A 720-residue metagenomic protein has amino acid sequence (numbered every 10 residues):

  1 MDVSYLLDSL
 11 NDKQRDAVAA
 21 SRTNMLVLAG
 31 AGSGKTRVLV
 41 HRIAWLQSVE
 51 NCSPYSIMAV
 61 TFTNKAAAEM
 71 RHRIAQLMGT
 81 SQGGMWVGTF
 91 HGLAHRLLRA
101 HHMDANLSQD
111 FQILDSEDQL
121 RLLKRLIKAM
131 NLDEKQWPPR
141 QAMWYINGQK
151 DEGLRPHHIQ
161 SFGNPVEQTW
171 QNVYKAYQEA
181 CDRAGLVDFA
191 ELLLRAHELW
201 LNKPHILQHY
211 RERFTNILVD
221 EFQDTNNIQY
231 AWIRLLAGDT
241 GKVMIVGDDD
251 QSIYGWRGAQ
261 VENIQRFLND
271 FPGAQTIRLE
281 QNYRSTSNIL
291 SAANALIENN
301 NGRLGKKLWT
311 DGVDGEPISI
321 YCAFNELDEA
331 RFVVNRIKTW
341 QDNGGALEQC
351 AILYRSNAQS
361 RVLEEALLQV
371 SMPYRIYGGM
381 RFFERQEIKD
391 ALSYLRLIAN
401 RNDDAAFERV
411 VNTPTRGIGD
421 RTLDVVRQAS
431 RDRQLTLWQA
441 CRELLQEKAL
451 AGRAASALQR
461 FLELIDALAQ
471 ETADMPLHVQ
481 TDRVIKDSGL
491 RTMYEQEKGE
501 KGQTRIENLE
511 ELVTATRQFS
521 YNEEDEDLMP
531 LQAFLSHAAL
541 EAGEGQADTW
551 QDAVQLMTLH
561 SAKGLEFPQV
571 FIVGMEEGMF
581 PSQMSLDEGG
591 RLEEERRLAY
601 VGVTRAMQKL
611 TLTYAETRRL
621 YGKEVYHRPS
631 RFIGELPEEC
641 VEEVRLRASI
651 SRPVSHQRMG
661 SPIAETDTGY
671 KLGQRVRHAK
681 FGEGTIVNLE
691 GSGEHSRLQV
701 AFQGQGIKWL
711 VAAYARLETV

Functional and structural regions predicted by a protein language model:
M1, T240, A562-M579, M584-S585 (+2 more regions): Structural signature of nuclease core domains in nucleic-acid processing machines
V3, D8-A19, T23-L28, V38-L39 (+7 more regions): Conserved helicase NTPase motor core
T23, C52-S56, S81-G84, D239-K242 (+9 more regions): Short glycine-/polar-rich loops that comprise or flank the Walker A/P-loop and associated switch/sensor motifs
A31-L39, I43, H102, P272-Q275 (+5 more regions): Helicase P-loop NTPase motor core
R37-C52, R73, R234: Walker A/P-loop NTP-binding motif
S56-Y145, K150, H157-F162, Y321 (+1 more regions): Conserved P-loop NTPase-based nucleic-acid remodeling module centered on helicase motor cores
L93-H101, D250-G255, R284-S285, I376-A399 (+1 more regions): Short alpha-helix plus adjacent loop in nuclease-associated cores
I159, G163, A346, S360-M372 (+3 more regions): Conserved helicase C-terminal RecA-like lobe
